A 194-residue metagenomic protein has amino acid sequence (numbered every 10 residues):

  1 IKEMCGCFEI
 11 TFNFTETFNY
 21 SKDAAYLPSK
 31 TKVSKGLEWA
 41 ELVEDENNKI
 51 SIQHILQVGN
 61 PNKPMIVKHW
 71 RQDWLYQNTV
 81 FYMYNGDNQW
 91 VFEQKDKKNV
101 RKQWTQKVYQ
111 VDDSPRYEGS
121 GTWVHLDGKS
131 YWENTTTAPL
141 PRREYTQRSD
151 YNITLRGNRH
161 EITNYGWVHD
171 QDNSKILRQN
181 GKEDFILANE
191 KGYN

Functional and structural regions predicted by a protein language model:
I1-C7: N-terminal helix-cap/turn-to-beta initiation motif at the start of protein domains
C7, N48-S51, Y165-H169: Short, hydrophobic/aromatic-rich segments at coil-to-beta transitions
E9-F18, I55-Q57, T135-R143, D170-R178: Generic short beta-strand segments
T17-S21, G59-K63, R148, K175-L187: Short, cysteine-centered beta-strand-loop-beta hairpins and adjacent loop/turn segments enriched in charged/polar
F18-K32, D127-T136: Mixed-charge, low-complexity intrinsically disordered segments
Y20-K22, P28-E118: Structured domain cores in non-transmembrane regions
K97-L155, K175: Short helix-loop boundary/capping segments
T154-N158, N164, V168-N194: Acidic, serine/threonine-rich low-complexity disordered tracts
